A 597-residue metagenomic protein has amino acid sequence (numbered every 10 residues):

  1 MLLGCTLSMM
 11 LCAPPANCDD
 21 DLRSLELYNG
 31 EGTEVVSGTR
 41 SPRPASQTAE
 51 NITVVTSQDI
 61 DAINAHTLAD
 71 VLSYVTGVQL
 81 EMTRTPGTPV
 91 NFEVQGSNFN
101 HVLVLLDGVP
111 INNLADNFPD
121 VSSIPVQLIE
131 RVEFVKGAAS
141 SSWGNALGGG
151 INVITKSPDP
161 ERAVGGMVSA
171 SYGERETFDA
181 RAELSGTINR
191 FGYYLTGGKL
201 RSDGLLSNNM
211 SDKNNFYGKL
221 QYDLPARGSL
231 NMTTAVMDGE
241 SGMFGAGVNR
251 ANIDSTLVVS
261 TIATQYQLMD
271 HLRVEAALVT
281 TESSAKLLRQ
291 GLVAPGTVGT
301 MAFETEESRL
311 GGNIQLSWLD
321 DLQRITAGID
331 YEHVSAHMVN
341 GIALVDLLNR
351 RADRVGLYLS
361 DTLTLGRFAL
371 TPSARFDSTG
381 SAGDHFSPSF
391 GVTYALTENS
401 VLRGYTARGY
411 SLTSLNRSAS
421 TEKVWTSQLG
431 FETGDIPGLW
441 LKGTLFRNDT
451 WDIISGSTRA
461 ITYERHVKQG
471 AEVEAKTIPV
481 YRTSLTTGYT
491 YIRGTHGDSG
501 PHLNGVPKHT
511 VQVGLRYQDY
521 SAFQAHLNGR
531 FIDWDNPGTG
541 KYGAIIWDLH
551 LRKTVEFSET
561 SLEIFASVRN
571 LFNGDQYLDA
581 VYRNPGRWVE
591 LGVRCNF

Functional and structural regions predicted by a protein language model:
L2-A65, A69-V75, Q221-D223, C595-N596: N-terminal Sec signal peptide and the immediately downstream disordered periplasmic leader that contains the TonB box
L22, S37, S41-P44, A69 (+2 more regions): Extracytoplasmic beta-strand/coil segments of soluble accessory domains associated with Gram-negative outer-membrane
V109-K136: Short acidic/polar hinge/loop motifs at secondary-structure boundaries that mediate gating or recognition
Y172-R201, L206-E240, N252-R273, D320-I325: Transmembrane beta-barrel wall of Gram-negative outer-membrane proteins
D223, S427, N504-F597: Conserved C-terminal beta-signal and adjacent last beta-strands/turns of outer-membrane beta-barrel proteins
P225, T234, L322-T326, V345-N448 (+4 more regions): Structural signature of Gram-negative outer-membrane beta-barrels, strongest in the C-terminal barrel of TonB-dependent
R273-R289, A336-H337, A395, V401-R403 (+3 more regions): Membrane-embedded beta-barrel scaffold of Gram-negative outer-membrane proteins
L363-L370, L441, F446-D449, T462-D535: Gram-negative outer-membrane beta-barrel transporters
